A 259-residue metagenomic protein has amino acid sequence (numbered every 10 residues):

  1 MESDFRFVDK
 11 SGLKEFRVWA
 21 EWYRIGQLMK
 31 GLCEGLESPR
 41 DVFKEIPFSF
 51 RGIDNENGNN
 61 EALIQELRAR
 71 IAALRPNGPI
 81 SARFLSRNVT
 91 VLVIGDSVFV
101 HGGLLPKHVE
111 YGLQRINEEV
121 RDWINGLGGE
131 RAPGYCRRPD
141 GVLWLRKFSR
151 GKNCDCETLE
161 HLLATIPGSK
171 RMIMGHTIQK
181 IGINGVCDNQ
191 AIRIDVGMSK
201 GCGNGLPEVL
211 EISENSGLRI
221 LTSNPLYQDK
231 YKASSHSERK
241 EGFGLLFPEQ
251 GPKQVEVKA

Functional and structural regions predicted by a protein language model:
M1-A259: Feature recognizes metal-dependent phosphohydrolase scaffolds
